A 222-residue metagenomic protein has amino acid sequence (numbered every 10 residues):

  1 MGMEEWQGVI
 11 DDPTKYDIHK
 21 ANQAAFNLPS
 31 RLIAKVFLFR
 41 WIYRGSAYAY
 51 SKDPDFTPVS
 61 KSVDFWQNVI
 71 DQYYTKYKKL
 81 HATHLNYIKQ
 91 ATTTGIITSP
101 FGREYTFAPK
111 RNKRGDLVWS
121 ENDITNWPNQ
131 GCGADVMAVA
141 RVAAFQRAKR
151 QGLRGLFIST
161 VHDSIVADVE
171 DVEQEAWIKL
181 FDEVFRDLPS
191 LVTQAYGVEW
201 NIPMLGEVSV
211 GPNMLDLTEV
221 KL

Functional and structural regions predicted by a protein language model:
M1-L222: Conserved catalytic core of nucleotide polymerization and phosphodiester-bond processing enzymes
